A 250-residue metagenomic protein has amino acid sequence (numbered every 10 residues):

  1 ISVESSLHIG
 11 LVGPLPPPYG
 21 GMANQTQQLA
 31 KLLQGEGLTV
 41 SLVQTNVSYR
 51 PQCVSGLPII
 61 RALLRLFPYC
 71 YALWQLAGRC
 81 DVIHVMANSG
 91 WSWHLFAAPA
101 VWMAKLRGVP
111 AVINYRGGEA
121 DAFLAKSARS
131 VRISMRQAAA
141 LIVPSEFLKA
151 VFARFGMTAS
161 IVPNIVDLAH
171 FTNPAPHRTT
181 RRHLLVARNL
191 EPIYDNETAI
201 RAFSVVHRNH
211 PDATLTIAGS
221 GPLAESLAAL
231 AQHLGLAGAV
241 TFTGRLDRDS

Functional and structural regions predicted by a protein language model:
I1-Y49: N-terminal subdomain of nucleotide-sugar transferases
G10-L11, H177-H207, T216: Conserved donor-binding/catalytic core segment of Leloir-type glycosyltransferases
Y19, W91, L168, A187 (+4 more regions): A short, basic/aromatic alpha-helical/loop segment that forms part of the nucleotidyl-sugar donor-binding site
G35-L38, A153, I165-R181: Acidic anion/phosphate-binding donor-loop and adjacent secondary structure in glycosyltransferase catalytic cores
P68-Y69, I83-R107: An aromatic- and histidine-rich active-site surface loop
N88-W93, R107-K126, Q137-A140: A short, histidine- and acid-enriched strand-loop-helix "catalytic/donor-clamping" loop that lines the nucleotide-sugar
F147, I165, R245: Carbohydrate-associated surface elements
E225-L246: Nucleotide-activated donor-binding/catalytic signature segment of Leloir-type glycosyltransferases, i.e., the conserved
